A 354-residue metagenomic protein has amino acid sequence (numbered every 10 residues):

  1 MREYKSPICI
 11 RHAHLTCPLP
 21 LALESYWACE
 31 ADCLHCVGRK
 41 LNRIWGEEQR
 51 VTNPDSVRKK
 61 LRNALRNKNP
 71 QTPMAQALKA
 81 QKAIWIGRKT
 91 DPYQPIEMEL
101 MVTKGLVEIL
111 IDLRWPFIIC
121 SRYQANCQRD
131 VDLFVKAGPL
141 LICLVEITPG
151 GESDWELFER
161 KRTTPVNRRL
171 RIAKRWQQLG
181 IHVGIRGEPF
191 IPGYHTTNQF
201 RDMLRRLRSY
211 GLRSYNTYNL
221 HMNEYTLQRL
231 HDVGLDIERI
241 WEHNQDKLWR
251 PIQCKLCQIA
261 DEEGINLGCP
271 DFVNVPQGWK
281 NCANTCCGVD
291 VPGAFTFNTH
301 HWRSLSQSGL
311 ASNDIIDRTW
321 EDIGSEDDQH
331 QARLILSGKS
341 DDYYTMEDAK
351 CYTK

Functional and structural regions predicted by a protein language model:
M1-I142, T353-K354: Conserved Radical SAM active-site core
R43, A83-Q94, Q124-Q128, L141-R162 (+2 more regions): Conserved radical SAM core fold
W45-T52, Y93-M101, E152-A173, P192-R201: Conserved non-cysteine loop/helix-boundary elements of the Radical SAM core domain that shape
I84, F117, C143-V145, V183 (+2 more regions): Hydrophobic/aromatic residues located in beta-strands of well-ordered beta-sheets within soluble catalytic
V102-L106, D130, R168-I172, Q199-R206 (+1 more regions): A general structural detector for well-ordered alpha-helical segments in enzyme core domains, enriched
K136-I147, H195-R213, D271-P292: Short, electropositive alpha-helical surface patch
R168-Q228, E262-E263, G268-D271: Conserved C-terminal portion of the radical SAM core fold that forms the substrate/S-adenosylmethionine-binding
R229-K354: C-terminal accessory extensions appended to soluble enzyme cores
